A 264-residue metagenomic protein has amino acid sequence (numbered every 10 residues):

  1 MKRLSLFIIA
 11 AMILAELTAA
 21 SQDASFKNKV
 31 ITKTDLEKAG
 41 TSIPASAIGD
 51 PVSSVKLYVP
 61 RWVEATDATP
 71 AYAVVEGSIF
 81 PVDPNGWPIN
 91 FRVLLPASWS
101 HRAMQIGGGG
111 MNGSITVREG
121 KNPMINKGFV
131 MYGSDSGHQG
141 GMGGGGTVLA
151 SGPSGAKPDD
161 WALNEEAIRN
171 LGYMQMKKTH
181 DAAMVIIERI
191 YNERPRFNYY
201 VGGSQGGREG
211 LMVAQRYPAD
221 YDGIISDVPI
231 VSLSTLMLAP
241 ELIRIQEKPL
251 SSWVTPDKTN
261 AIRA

Functional and structural regions predicted by a protein language model:
M1-F7, V228: Bacterial N-terminal signal peptides that target proteins for export
S5-E16: Bacterial N-terminal signal peptides
S21-R102, I115-R118, R263: Catalytic-loop region of hydrolases
G108-G110, P229: Glycine-rich His-Gly loop
G110-N192, L238: Cap/lid segment of the alpha/beta-hydrolase catalytic domain
E193-S204: Alpha/beta-hydrolase fold nucleophile elbow
G207-P218: Short glycine-enriched nucleophile-adjacent loop and the immediately C-terminal alpha-helix near the catalytic center
V213, Y221-A264: A catalytic-pocket lid/entrance helix-loop region that shapes and gates access to the active site across common
